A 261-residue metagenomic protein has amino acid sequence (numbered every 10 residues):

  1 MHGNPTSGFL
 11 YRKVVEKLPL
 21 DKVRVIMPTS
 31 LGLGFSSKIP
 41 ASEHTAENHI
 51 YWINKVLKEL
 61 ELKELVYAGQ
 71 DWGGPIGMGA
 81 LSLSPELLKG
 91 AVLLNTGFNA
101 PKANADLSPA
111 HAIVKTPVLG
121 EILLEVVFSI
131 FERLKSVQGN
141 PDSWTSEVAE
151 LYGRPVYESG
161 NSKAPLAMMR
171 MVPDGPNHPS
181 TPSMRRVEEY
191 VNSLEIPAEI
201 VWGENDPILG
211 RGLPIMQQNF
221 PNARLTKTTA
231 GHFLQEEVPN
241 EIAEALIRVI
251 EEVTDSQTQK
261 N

Functional and structural regions predicted by a protein language model:
M1-F35: Conserved HGGG/HGGXW glycine-rich cap/lid loop of the alpha/beta-hydrolase fold
Y11-R12, S36-S42, K102-A105, R211: Conserved catalytic-core motifs of eukaryotic protein kinase domains, centered on the activation segment
K22-R24, K63-V66, L87-G90, P197-E199 (+1 more regions): Structural signature of beta-strand start/N-cap positions in the alpha/beta core of ABC transporter nucleotide-binding
I26-W72, E244: Active-site loop/oxyanion-hole signature of alpha/beta-hydrolase fold enzymes
K63-A105: Conserved hydrolase catalytic core segment
A103-A167: Helix-rich cap/lid subdomain of alpha/beta-hydrolase
N161-Q218: Conserved serine/cysteine hydrolase catalytic core
P221-N261: Catalytic active-site module of serine/aspartate enzymes centered on a nucleophile-bearing elbow/loop
